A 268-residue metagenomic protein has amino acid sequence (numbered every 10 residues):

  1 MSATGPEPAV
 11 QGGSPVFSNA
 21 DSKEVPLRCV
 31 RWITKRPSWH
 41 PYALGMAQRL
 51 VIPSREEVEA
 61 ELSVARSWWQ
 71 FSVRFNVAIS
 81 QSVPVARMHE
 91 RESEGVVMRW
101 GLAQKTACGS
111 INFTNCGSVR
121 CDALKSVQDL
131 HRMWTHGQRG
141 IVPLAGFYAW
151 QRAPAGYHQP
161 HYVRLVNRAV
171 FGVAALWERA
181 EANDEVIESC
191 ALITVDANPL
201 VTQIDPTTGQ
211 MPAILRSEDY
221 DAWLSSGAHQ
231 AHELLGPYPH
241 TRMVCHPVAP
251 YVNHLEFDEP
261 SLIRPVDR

Functional and structural regions predicted by a protein language model:
T4-G5, T202: A residue-level detector for conformationally permissive "hinge/kink" positions
G5, G12-G13: Residue-identity detector for glycine
E7-P8, A20: N-terminal start and proteolytic maturation junction detector
A20-R268: Short linear sequence motif anchored by a di-proline
